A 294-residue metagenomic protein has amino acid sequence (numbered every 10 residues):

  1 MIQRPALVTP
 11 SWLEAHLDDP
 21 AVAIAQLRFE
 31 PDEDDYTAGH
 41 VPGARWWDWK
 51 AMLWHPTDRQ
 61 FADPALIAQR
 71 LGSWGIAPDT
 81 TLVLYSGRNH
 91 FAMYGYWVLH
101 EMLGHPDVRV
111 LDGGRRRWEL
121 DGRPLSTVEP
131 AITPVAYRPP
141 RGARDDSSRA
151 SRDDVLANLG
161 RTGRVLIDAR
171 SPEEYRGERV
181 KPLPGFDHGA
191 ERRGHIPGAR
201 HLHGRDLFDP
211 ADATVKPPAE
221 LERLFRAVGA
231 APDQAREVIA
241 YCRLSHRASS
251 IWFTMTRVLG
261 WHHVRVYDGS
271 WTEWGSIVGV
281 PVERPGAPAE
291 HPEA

Functional and structural regions predicted by a protein language model:
M1-D35, R115-G194, V282-A294: Flexible, polar/low-complexity N-terminal or interdomain linker segments that lie immediately upstream of folded
I2, A219, H262-A294: Extended hydrophobic/aromatic segments used for targeting, binding, or gating
P20-I24, P106-D107, G163-R164, E237-V238 (+1 more regions): Short active-site oxyanion
R28, K50, R170, R205 (+1 more regions): Anionic group-transfer/hydrolysis microenvironments
Y36-P42, Y96: Glycine-rich loop at the start of a catalytic domain that most often binds anionic cofactors/ligands
A51-T81, R200-E237: Helix-loop module immediately N-terminal to the HCX5R catalytic loop in PTP-like cysteine phosphatase domains
H55, F61-T162, E178-R179, G194 (+3 more regions): Thiolate-centered catalytic microenvironments shared by cysteine-dependent enzyme domains
